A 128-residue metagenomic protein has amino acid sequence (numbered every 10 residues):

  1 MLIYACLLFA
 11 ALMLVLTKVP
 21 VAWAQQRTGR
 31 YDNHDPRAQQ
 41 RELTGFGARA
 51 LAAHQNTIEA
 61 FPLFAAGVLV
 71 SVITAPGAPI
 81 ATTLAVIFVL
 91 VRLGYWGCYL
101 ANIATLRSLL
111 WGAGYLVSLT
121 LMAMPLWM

Functional and structural regions predicted by a protein language model:
M1-P20: Long, highly hydrophobic alpha-helical transmembrane signal-anchor segments
F9-L12, V86-L90, L109, L116: Hydrophobic residues within alpha-helical transmembrane segments of multi-pass solute transporters/permease subunits
M13, Q55-L69: Core segments of transmembrane alpha-helices that mediate helix-helix packing or line hydrophobic substrate/ligand
A22-A52: Cytosolic, membrane-interface loops and tails of multi-pass inner-membrane proteins
A22-R30, P76, A104, W127: Transmembrane helix-loop junctions in multipass membrane proteins, especially transporters and channels
A78-F88: Structural signature of hydrophobic alpha-helical transmembrane segments
L93-L116: Interfacial loop-to-transmembrane junctions
L121-M128: Juxtamembrane boundary at the C-terminal end of a transmembrane helix
